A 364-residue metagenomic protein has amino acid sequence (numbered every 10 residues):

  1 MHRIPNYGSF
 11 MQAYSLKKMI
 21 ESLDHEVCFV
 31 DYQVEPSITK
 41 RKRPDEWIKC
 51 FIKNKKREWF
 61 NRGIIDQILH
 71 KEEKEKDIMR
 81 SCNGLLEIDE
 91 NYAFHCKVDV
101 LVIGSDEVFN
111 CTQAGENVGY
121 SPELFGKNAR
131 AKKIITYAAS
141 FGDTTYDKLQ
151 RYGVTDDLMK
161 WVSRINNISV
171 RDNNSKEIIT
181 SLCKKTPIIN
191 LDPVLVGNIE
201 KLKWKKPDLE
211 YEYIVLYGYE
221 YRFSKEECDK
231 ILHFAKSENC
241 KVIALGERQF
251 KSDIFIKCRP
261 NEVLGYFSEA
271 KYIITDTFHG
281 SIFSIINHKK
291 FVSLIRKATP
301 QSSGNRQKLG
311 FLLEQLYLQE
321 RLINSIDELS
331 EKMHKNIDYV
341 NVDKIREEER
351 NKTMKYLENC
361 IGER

Functional and structural regions predicted by a protein language model:
M1-R364: Active-site anion-handling motifs in enzyme catalytic cores
